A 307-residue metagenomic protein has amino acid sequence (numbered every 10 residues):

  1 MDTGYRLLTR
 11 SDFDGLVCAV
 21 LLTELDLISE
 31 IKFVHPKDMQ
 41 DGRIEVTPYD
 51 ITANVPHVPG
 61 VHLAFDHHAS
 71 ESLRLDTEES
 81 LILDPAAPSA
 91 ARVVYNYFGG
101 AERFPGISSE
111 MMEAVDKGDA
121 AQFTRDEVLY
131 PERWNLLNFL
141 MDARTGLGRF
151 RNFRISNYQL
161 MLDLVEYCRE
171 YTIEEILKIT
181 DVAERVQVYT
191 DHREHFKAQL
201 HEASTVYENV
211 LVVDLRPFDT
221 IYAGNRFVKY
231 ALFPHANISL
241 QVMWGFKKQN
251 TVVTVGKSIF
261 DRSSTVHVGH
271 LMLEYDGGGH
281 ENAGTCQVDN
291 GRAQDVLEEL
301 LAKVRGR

Functional and structural regions predicted by a protein language model:
M1-M141, Q187, D191, T205-V210 (+4 more regions): Replace "Mg2+/Mn2+-dependent" with "divalent metal-dependent
G118-N209: Hydrophobic, aromatic-enriched interface-forming segments
